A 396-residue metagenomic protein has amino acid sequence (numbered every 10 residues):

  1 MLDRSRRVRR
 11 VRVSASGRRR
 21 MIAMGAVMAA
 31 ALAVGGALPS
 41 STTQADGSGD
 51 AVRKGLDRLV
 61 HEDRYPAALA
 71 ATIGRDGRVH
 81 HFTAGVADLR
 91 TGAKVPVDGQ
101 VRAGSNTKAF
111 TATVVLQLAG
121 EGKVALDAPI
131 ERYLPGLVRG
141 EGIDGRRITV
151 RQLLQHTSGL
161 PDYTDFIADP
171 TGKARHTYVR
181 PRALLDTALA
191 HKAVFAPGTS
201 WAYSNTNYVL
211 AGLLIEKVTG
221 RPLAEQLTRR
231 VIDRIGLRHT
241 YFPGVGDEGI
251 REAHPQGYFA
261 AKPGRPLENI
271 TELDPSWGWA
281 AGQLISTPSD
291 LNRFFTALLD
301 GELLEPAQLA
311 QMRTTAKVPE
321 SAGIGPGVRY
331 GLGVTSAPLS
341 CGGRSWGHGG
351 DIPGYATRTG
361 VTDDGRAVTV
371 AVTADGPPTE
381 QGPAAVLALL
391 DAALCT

Functional and structural regions predicted by a protein language model:
M1-A45: Secretory targeting and sorting signals
L2-D3, G35-T83, E268-T396: Catalytic loop of the DD-peptidase/beta-lactamase superfamily, centered on the K-T-G motif and neighboring
S48, V52, A103, T107 (+5 more regions): Hydrophobic (often cysteine-bearing) scaffold residues that line and stabilize catalytic clefts of nucleotide/cofactor
L56, G77, K108-T111, V115 (+7 more regions): Residue-level preference for non-acidic, small/hydrophobic
D63-P66, R90-Q152, F195-S204, W279 (+1 more regions): Short active-site loop at a secondary-structure junction that contains or immediately precedes the catalytic residue(s)
A71-I73, P129, T228-R229: Outer-envelope exported proteins of Gram-negative bacteria
H81, E141-S345: Short, surface-exposed loop or secondary-structure junction motifs that flank catalytic or metal-binding residues
A87-L89, S158-G159, D375: Solvent-exposed coil/turn segments that connect beta secondary-structure elements in extracytoplasmic/periplasmic
